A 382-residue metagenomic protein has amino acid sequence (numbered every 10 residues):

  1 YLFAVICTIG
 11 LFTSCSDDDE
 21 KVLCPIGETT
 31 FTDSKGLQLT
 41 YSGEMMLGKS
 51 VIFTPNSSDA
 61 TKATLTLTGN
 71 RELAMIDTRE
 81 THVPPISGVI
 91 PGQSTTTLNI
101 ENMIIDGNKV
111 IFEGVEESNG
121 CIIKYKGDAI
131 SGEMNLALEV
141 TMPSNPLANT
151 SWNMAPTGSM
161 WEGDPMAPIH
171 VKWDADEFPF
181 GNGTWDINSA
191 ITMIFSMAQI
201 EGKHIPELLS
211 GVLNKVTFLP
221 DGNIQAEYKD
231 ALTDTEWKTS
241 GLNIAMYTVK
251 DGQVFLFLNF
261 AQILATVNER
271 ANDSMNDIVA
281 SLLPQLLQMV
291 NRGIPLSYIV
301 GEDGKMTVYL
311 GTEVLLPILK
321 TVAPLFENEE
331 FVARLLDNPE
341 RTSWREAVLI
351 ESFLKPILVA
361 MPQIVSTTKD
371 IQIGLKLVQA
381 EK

Functional and structural regions predicted by a protein language model:
Y1-V5: Sec-dependent signal peptide recognition, specifically the positively charged N-region followed immediately by
L11-S14: C-terminal motif of bacterial Sec signal peptides marking the signal peptidase cleavage site
S16-S189, R334-K382: Acidic/polar, low-complexity intrinsically disordered N-terminal segments immediately downstream of a Sec signal
K62-I123, I200-E327: Contiguous, well-ordered beta-strand patches that form the walls/edges of small beta-barrel/beta-sandwich domains
T141-A231, T235-K238, L258-F260, A265-M275 (+1 more regions): Acidic, serine/threonine- and glycine-rich low-complexity intrinsically disordered segments that serve as flexible
T192-F195, V216-L219, Q225-E227, Q285-K382: Signal peptide-directed secreted proteins
